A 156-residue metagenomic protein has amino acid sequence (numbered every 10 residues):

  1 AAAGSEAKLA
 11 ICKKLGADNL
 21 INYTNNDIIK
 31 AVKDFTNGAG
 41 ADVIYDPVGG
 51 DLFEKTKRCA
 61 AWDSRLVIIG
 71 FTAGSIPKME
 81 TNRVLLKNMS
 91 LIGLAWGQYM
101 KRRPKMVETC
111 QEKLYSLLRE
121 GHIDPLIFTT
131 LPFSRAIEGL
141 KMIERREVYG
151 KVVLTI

Functional and structural regions predicted by a protein language model:
A1-L52, K105-T109: Adenosine-nucleotide cofactor-binding segment
N37, A61, E147-V148: Short conserved AdoMet
D42-Y45, R65-I68, P125-F128: Short catalytic-loop micro-motif centered on adjacent basic/acidic residues
D51-I123, T155-I156: Glycine-rich phosphate-binding loop and adjacent beta-alpha segment of Rossmann(oid) nucleotide-cofactor-binding
Y115, E120-T129, I137-I156: C-terminal capping/lid region of NAD(P)-dependent oxidoreductase domains
